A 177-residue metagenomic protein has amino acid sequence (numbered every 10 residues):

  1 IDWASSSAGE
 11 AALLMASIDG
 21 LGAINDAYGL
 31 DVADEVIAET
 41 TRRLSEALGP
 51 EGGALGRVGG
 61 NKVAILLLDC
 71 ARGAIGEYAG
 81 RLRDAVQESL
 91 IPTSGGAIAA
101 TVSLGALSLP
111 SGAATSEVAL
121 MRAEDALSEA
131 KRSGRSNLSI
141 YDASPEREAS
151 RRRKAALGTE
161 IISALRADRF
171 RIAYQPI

Functional and structural regions predicted by a protein language model:
I1-A12, D19-E46, G56-G60, A64-I65 (+3 more regions): Conserved long alpha-helical elements within nucleotide-processing catalytic cores of c-di-GMP signaling and class III
L14-I18, A106-S108: Short hydrophobic alpha-helical segments used for membrane anchoring or interfacial signaling
D26, L66-A71, Q87, L109-P110 (+1 more regions): Residue-level recognition of strand-loop junctions within catalytic nucleotide-signaling folds
L55, R81-A85, P92, G96 (+4 more regions): Cyclic nucleotide signaling catalytic output domains
K62-A64, G105-A106, R171: Short aromatic/hydrophobic contact patches that present stacked aromatics for nucleic-acid/ligand binding
S89, L107, Q175-I177: Output-coupling edge of small sensory domains
A99-T101, P176-I177: A structural micro-motif at secondary-structure boundaries
R153-I177: Active-site core of bacterial EAL-family cyclic-dinucleotide phosphodiesterase domains
